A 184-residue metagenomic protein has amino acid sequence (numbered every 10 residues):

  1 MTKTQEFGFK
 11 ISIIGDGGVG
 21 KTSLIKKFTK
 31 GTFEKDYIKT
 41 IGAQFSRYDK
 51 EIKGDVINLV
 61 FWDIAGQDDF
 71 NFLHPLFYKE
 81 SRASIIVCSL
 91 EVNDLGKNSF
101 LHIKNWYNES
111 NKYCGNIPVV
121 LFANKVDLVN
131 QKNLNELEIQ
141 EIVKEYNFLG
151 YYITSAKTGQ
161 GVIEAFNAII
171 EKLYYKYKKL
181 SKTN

Functional and structural regions predicted by a protein language model:
M1-N184: TRAFAC-class small GTPase G-domain
